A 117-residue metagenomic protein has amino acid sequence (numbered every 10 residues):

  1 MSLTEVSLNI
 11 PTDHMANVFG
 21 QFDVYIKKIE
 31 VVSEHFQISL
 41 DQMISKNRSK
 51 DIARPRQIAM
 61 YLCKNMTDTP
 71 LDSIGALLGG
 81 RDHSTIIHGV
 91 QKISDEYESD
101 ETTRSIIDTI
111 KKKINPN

Functional and structural regions predicted by a protein language model:
M1-V18, Y25: Conserved C-terminal helix/linker of AAA+ ATPases
S2, I26-K27, S33-E34, T67-A76: Short, charged amphipathic recognition helices of the HTH superfamily and cognate SANT/SANTA-like modules
H14, V31, H35, K113: Residues that form generic nucleotide/phosphate-binding pockets
V18-F19, Y61: A short, ordered amphipathic alpha-helix with a cationic face
F19-G20, D51: Residue-level marker of alpha-helix boundaries and capping positions
G20-K46: Basic, low-complexity segments
Q42-N117: Terminal-proximal interaction/regulatory segments of ATP-powered molecular machines
